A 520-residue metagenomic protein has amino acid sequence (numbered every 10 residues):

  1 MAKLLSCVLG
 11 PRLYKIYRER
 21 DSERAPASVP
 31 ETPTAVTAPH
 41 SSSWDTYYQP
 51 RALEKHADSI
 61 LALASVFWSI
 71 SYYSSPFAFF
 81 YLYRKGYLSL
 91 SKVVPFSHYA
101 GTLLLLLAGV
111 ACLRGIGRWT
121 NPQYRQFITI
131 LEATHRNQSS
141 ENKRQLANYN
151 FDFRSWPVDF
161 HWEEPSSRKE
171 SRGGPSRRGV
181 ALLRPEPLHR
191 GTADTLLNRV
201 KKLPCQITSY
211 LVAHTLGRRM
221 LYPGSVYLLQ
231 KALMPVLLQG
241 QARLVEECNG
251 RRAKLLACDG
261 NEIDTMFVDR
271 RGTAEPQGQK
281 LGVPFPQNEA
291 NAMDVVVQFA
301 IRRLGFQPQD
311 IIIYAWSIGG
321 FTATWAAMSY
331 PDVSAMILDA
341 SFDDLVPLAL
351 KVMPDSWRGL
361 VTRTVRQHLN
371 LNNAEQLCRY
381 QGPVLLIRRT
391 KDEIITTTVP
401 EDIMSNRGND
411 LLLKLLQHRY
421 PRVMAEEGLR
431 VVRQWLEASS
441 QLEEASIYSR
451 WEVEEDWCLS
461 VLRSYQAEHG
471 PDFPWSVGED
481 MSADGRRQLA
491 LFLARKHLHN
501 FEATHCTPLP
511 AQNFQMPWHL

Functional and structural regions predicted by a protein language model:
M1-Q239, D410-L520: N-terminal membrane-anchoring alpha-helices
Y83, R219, P223-R270: N-terminal cap/lid segment of alpha/beta-hydrolase-fold proteins
C258, M266-R271, W316, D339 (+1 more regions): Structured beta-strand/turn binding interfaces of compact recognition modules in eukaryotic regulators
N261, A274, I312: Soluble catalytic regions of membrane-associated enzymes that act on cell-envelope and secretory-pathway components
D269-K280: Conserved alpha/beta-hydrolase
G282-F306: Alpha/beta-hydrolase active-site loop
I301-L304, P308-M353: Primarily recognizes the serine-hydrolase "nucleophile elbow" in alpha/beta-hydrolase and SGNH/GDSL folds
V346-Q417, P421-A425, R430-S460, Q466: The feature captures the conserved acid-bearing segment of alpha/beta-hydrolase catalytic domains
